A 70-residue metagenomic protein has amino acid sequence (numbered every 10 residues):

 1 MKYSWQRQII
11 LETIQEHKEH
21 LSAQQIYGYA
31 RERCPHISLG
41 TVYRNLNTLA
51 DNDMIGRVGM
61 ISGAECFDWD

Functional and structural regions predicted by a protein language model:
M1-E12: Short alpha-helical segments that sit at the start of domains
E16-Q25: Short capping segments at the starts of secondary-structure elements
Q24-P35: DNA-recognition alpha helix
V42-N52: Basic amphipathic alpha-helical segments that dock to polyanions
M60-D70: Short, cationic-aromatic polyanion-contact patches
